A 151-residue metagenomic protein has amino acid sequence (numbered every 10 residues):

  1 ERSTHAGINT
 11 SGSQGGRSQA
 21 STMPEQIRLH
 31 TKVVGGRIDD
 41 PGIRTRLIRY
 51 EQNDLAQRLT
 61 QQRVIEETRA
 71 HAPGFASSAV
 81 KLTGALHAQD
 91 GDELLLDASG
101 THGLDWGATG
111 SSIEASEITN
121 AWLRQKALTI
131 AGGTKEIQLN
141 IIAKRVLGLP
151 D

Functional and structural regions predicted by a protein language model:
E1, H30, Q52, L59-Q62 (+3 more regions): Tryptophan-centric aromatic hotspots in well-structured domains and transmembrane helices
E1-G16, H102-D151: Glycine-rich phosphate/cofactor-binding loops in nucleotide/flavin-utilizing enzymes
E1-Q57, L128: Glycine-rich beta->alpha junctions and the first turn(s) of the following alpha-helix
T31-V34, I65-T68, A72, K126: Short amphipathic alpha-helical interaction patches enriched in hydrophobic/aromatic residues with interspersed Lys/Arg
G36-D39, A70-H71, L149: Secondary-structure transition/capping motifs at alpha-helix termini and the adjoining loop/turn into the next element
D39, R49-N53, A72, A76 (+3 more regions): Secondary-structure capping and boundary motifs in well-ordered enzyme cores
P41-R44, L55-G110: C-terminal helix-coil-helix/basic helical segment that borders enzyme active sites and/or dimer interfaces and provides
